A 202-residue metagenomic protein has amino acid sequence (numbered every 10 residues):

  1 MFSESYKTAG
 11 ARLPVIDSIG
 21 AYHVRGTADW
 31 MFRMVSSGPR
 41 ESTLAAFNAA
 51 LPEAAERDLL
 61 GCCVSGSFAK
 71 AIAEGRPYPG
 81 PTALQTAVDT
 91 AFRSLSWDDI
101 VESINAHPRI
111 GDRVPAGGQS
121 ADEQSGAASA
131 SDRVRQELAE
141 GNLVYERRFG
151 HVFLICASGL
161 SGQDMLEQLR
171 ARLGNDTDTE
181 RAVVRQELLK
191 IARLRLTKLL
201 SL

Functional and structural regions predicted by a protein language model:
M1-A9, L13-F32, S36: Short, intrinsically disordered or compositionally biased N-terminal tails of bacterial proteins
P14-D17, R57, K70, E102 (+2 more regions): Active-site-proximal helix/loop capping residues that flank conserved catalytic or ligand/cofactor
Y22-V144, K190-L202: Aromatic-anchored, charged helix-turn/loop surface patch used as a conserved interaction hotspot
A130-L202: C-terminal non-catalytic interaction appendages of large macromolecular assemblies
